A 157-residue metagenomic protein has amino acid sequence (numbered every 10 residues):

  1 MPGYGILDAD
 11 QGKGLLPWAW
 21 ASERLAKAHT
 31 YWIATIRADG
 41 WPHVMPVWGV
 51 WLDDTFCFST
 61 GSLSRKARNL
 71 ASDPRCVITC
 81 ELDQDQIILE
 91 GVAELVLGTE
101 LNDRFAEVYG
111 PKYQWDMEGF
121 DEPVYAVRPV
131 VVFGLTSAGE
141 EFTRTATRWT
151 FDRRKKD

Functional and structural regions predicted by a protein language model:
M1-L16, D85-D157: Charged, gly/pro-rich active-site loop segments
Y4-A38: Short, conserved active-site entrance elements at the starts or edges of catalytic domains
P17-W20, H43-M45, L63, K112: A generic local structural motif
R24, L52, E94-V96: Short alpha-helical scaffold segments that flank and stabilize functional sites
L25-A26, A71-S72, G110: Alpha-helix boundary recognition
A28-S62, R68-L70, C76-C80, I88-E90: Short beta-strand segments
H29-T30, R75, Q114, V132: Generic structural signal for secondary-structure transition and capping sites
